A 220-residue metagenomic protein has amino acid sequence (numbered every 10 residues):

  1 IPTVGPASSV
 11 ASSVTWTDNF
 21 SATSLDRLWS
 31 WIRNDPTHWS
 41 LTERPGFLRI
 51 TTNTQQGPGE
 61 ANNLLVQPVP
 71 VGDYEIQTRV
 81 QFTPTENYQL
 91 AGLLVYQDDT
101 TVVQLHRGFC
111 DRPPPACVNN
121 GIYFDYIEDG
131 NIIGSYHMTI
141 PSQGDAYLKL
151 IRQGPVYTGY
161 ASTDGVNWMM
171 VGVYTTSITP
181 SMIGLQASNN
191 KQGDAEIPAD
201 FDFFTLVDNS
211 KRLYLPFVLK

Functional and structural regions predicted by a protein language model:
I1-S210: Extracellular glycan-recognition regions
P216: Conserved functional hotspot residues at active sites or interaction interfaces
L219-K220: Short, solvent-exposed mixed-charge patches
